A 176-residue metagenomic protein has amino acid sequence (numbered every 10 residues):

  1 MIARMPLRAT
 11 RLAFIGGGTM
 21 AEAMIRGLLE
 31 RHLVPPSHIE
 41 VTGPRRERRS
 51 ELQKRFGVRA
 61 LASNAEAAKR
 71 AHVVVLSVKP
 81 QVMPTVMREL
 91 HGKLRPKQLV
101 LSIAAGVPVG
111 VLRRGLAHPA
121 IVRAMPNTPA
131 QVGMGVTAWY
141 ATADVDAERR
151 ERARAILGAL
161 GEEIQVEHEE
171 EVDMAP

Functional and structural regions predicted by a protein language model:
I2-A62, E66-K69, A159: NAD(P)+-binding Rossmann beta1-loop-alpha1 motif at the extreme N-terminus of oxidoreductases
M5-L7, H32-L33, K93-L94, R114-L116 (+3 more regions): Solvent-exposed alpha-helices and their adjacent loops that cap or buttress functional pockets in soluble metabolic
A23, E51, T85-V86, V111 (+1 more regions): Phosphate- and divalent-cation-binding pockets in alpha/beta enzyme and binding domains that engage nucleotide-derived
R31, R49-S50, Q131-V136, D173-A175: A short acidic, helix-capping loop that chelates divalent metal ions and anchors anionic groups
T42, L61-S63, A124, V166-E169: Conserved beta-strand termini and adjacent loop/short-helix elements that scaffold enzyme active sites in alpha/beta
R46, F56, N64-W139, A143: Rossmann-like NAD(P)(H) cofactor-binding subdomain of soluble oxidoreductases
V111-A120, V136-M174: Internal alpha-helical scaffold of NAD(P)-dependent oxidoreductase catalytic cores
